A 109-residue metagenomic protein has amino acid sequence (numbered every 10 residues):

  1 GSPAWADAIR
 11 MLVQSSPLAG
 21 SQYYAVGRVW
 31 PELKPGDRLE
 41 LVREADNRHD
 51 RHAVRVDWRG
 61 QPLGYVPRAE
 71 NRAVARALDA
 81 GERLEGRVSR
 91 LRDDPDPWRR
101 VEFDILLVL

Functional and structural regions predicted by a protein language model:
G1-L109: Conserved active-site motif detector
